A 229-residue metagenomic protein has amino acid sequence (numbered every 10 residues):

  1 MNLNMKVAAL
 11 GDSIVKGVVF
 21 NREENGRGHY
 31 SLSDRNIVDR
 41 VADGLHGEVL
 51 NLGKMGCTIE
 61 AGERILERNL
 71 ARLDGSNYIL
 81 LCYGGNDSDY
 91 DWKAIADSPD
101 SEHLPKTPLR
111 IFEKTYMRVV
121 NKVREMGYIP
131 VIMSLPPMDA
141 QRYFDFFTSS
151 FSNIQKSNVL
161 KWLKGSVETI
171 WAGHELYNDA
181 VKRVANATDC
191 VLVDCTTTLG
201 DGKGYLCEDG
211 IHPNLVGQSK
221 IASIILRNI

Functional and structural regions predicted by a protein language model:
M1-G53, E67-G75: Serine-esterase "nucleophile elbow" of acetyl-processing enzymes
N2, E67-I229: Alpha-helical cap/lid subdomain in secreted, periplasmic, or secretory-pathway luminal O-acyl-processing enzymes
I14, F20, I59, D87-S88 (+1 more regions): Short, flexible micro-motifs
V15, M55-T58, P137: Short histidine/acidic/glycine/proline-rich micro-motifs that form metal- and phosphate-coordinating active-site loops
D34, G62, T115-Y116: Amphipathic coiled-coil/heptad-repeat helices and related helical stalk/stem segments that mediate oligomerization
L52-M55, G84: Short strand-loop junctions, especially beta-strand C-caps/beta-turns that link beta-sheets to coils or alpha-helices
C57-E67: Structural motif
